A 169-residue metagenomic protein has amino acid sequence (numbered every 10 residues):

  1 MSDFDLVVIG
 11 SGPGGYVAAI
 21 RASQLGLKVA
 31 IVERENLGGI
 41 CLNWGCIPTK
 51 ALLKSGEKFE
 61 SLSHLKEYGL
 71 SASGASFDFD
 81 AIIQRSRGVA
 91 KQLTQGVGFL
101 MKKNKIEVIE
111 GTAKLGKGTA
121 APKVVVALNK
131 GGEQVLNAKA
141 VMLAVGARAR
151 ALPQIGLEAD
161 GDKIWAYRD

Functional and structural regions predicted by a protein language model:
M1-G12: Beta1/beta-strand and adjacent pyrophosphate-binding region of the FAD-binding site in flavoprotein oxidoreductases
S2-D3, I20-L27, V32-R168: Glycine-rich flavin
G15: N-terminal Rossmann-fold NAD(P) dinucleotide-binding loop
